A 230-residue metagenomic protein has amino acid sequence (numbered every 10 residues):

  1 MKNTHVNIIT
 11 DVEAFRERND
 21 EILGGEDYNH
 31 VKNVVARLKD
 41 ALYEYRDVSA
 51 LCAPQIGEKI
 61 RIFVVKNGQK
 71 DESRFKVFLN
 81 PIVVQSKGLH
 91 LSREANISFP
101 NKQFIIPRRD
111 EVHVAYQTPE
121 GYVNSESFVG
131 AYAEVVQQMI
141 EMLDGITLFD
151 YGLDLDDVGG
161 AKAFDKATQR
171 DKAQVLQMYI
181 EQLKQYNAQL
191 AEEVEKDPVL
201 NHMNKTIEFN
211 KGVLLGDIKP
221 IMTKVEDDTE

Functional and structural regions predicted by a protein language model:
M1-E230: Positively charged
